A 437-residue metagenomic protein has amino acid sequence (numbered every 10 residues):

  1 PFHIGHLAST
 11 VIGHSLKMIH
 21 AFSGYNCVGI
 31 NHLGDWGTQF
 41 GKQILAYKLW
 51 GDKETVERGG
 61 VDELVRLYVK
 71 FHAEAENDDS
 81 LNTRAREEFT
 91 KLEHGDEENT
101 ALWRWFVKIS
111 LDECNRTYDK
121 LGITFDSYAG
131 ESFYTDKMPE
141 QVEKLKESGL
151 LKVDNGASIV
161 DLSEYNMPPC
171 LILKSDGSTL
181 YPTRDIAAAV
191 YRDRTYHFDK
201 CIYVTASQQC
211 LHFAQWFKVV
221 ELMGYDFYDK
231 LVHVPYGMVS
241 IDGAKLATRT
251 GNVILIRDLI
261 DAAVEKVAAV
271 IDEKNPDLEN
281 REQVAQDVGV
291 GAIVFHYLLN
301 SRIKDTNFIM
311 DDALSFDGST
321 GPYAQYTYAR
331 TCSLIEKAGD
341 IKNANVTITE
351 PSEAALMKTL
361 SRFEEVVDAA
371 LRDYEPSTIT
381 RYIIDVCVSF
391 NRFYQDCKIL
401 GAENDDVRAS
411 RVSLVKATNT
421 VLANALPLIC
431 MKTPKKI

Functional and structural regions predicted by a protein language model:
P1-I437: Non-catalytic interaction-recognition regions
